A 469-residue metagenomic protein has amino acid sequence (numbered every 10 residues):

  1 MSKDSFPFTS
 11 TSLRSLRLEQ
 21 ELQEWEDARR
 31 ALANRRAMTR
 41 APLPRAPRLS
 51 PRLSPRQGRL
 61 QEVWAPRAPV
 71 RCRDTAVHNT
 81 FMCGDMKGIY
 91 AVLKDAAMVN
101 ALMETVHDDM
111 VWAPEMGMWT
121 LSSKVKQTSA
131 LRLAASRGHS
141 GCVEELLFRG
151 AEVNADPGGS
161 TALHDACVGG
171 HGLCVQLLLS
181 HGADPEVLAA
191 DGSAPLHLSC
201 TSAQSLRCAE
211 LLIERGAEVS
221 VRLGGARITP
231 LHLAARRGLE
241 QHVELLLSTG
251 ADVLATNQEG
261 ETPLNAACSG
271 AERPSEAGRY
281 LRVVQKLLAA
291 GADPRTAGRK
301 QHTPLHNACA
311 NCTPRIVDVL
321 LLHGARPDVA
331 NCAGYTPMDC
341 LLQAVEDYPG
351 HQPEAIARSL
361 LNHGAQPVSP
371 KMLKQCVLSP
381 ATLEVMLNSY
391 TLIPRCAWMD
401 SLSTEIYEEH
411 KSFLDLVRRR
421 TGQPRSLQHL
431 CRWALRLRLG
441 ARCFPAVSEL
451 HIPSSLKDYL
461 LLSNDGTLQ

Functional and structural regions predicted by a protein language model:
S2-G58, A68-P69, H351-Q352, A357-Q469: Cullin-RING E3 adaptor/co-adaptor recruitment helices
V70-V77, L102-A130, D156-T161, A189-A194 (+6 more regions): Ankyrin-repeat boundary/"N-cap" motif
G84, G138, G170, A203-Q204 (+6 more regions): Ankyrin-repeat intra-repeat helix-capping/turn positions
